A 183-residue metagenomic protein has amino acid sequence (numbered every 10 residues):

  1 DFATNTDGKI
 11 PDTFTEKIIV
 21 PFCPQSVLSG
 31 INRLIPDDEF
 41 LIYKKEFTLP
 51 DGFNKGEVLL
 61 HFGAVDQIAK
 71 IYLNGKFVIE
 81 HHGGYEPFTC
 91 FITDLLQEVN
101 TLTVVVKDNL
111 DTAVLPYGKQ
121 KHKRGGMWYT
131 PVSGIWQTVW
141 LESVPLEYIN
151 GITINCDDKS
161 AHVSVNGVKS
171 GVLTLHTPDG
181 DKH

Functional and structural regions predicted by a protein language model:
D1-V20: Predominantly extracellular/luminal regions of secreted and cell-surface proteins, especially disulfide-bonded
F2-T6, R33, D37-Y148, V168-V172 (+1 more regions): Accessory beta-strand-rich segments of carbohydrate-active enzymes
T13, C23-S26, G52, G180: Intrinsically disordered, low-complexity segments enriched in proline/serine/threonine
I19-P24, T112-L115: Short amphipathic alpha-helical segments, especially helix-boundary/capping motifs
P24-L34: N-terminal glycine-rich cofactor-binding segment
G56-V58, K159-V163: Structural beta-strand segments of beta-rich domains
T153-D158: Short, solvent-exposed loop/linker segments at the N-terminal edge of repeated beta-sheet extracellular domains
